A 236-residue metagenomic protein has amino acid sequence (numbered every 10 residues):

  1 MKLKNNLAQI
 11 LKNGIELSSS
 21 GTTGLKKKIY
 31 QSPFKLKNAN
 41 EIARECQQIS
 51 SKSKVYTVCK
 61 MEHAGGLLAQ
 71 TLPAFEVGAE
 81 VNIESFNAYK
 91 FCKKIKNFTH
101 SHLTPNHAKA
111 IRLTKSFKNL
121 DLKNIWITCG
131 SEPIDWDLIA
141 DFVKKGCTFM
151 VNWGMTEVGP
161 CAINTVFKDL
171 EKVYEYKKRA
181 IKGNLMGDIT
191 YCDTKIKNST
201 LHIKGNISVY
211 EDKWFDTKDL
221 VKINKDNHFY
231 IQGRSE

Functional and structural regions predicted by a protein language model:
K2-S18, Q48-K54: Conserved pre-ATP/AMP-binding loop-to-beta segment of ANL
N13-I29, E236: Conserved adenylation A10 loop of the ANL superfamily
T22, S131, G154, D219 (+1 more regions): Active-site glycine-centered loops adjacent to acidic/histidine catalytic or metal-binding residues that shape
K27-C46, S50, K54-R112, W126 (+1 more regions): AMP-binding/adenylate-forming
H100-L103, R112-R179: Gly/Ser/Thr-rich phosphate-binding loop
P133, T156, A162-W214: Adenylate-forming AMP-binding core of the ANL superfamily, especially NRPS adenylation
T200-E236: Conserved ATP-binding/catalytic segment of the ANL
